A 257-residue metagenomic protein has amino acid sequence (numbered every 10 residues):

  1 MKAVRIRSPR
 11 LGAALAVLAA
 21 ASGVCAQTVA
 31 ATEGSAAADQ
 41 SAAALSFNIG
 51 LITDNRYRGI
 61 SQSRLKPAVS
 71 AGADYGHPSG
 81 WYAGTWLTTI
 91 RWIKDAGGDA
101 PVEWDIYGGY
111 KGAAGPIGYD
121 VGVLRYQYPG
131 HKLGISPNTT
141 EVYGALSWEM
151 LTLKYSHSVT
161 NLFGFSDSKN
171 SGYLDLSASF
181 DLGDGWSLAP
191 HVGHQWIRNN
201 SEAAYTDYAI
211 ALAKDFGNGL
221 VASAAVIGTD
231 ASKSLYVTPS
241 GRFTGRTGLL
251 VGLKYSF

Functional and structural regions predicted by a protein language model:
M1-A44: Cleavable N-terminal export/targeting peptides
S41, H77-S79, G112-P116, A145-T152 (+4 more regions): Outer-membrane beta-barrel strand-turn architecture
A43, L65-V69, A100-W104, I117 (+5 more regions): Residues that define the transmembrane beta-barrel architecture of outer-membrane proteins
L45, S79-T85, G115-V121, M150-Y155 (+2 more regions): Repeated loop/turn-to-beta-strand initiation elements of outer-membrane beta-barrel proteins
I49-L51, A71-H77, I106-Y110, V123 (+4 more regions): Residues on the lipid-exposed face of transmembrane beta-strands in outer-membrane beta-barrel proteins
L51-Y57, H77, L87-R91, G112 (+6 more regions): Transmembrane beta-strands of outer-membrane beta-barrel pores
I135-N199, I227, Y255: Detector for outer-membrane/organellar transmembrane beta-barrel domains, recognizing the amphipathic beta-strand
I210-N218, V226, R242-F257: Outer-membrane beta-barrel "beta-signal"
